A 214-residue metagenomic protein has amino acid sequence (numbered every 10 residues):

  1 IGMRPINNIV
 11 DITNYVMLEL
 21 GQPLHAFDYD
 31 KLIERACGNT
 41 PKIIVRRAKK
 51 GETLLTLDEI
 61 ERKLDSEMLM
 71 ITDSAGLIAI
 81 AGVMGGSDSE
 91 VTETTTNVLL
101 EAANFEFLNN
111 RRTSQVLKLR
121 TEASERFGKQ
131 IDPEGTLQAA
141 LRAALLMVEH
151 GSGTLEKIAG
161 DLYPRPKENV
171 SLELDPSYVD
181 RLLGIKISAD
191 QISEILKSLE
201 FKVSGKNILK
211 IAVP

Functional and structural regions predicted by a protein language model:
I1-P214: RNA/tRNA-interacting regions in translation and RNA-turnover enzymes
